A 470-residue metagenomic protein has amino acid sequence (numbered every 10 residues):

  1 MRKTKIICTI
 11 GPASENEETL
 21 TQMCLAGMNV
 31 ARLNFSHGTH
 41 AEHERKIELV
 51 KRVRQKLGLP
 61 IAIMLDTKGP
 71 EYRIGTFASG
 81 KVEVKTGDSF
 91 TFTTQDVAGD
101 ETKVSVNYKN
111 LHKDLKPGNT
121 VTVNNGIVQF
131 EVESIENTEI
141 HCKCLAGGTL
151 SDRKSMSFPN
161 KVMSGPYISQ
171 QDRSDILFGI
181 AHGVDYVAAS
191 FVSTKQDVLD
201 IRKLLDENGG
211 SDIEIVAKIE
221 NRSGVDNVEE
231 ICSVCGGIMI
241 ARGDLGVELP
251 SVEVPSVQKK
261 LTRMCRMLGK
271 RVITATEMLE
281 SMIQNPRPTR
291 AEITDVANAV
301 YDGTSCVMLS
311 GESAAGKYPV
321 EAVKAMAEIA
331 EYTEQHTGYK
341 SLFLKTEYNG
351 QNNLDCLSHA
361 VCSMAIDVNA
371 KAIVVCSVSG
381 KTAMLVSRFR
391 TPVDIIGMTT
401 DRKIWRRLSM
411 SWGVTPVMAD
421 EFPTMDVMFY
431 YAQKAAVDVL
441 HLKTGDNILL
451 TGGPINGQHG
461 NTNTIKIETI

Functional and structural regions predicted by a protein language model:
M1-I470: Non-catalytic helical/linker scaffolds that mediate oligomerization, partner binding, and domain coupling around large
